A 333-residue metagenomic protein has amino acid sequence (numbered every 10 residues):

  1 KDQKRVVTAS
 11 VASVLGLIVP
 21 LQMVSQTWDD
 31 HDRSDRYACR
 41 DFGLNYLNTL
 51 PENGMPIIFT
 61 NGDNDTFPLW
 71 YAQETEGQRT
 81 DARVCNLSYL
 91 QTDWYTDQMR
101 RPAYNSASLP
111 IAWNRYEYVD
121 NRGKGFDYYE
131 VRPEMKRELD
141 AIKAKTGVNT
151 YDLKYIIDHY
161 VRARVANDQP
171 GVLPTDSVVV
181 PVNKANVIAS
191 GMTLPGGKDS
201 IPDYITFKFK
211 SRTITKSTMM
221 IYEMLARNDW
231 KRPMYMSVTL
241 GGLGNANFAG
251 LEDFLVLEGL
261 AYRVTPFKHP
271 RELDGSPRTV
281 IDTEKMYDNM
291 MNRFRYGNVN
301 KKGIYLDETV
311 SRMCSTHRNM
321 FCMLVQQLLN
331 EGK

Functional and structural regions predicted by a protein language model:
K1-M55, F67-K333: ER/secretory pathway lumenal C-terminal domains and tails of membrane proteins involved in glycoprotein biogenesis
